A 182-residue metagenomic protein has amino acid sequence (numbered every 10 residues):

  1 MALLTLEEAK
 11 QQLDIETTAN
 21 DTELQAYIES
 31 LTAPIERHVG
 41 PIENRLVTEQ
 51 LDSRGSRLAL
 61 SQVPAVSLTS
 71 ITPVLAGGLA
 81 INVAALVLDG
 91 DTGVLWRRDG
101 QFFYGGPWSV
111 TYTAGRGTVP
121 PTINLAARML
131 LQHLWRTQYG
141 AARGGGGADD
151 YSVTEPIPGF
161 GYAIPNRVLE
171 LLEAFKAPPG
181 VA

Functional and structural regions predicted by a protein language model:
M1-A182: Divalent metal-cofactor coordination and adjacent catalytic microenvironments
